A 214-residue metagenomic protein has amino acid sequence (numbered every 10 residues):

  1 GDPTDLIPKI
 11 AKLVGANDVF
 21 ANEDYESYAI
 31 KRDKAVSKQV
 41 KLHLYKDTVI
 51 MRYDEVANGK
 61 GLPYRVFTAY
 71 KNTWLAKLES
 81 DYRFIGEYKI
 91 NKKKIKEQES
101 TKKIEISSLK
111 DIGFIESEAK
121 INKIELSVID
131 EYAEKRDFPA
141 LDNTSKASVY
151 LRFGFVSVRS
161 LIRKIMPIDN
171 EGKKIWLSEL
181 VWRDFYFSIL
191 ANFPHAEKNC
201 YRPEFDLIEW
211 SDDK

Functional and structural regions predicted by a protein language model:
G1-Y82, G172: Trp/Phe/Arg-rich N-terminal binding region typifying the photolyase-homology
T68-I208: Glycine/tryptophan-enriched, flexible segments
E209-K214: Acidic/His metal-coordination segments adjacent to aromatic residues that form catalytic metal sites in metalloenzymes
